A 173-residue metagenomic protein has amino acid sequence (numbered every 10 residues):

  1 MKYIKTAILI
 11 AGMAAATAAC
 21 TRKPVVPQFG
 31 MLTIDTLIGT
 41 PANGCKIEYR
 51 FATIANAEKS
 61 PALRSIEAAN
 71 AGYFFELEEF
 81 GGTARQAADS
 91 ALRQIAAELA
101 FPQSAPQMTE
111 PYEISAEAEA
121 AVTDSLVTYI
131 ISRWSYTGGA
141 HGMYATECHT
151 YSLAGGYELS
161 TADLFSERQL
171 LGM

Functional and structural regions predicted by a protein language model:
M1-A18: Sec-dependent bacterial lipoprotein signal peptides
C20-M173: Compositionally biased intrinsically disordered regions enriched in Thr/Gly
